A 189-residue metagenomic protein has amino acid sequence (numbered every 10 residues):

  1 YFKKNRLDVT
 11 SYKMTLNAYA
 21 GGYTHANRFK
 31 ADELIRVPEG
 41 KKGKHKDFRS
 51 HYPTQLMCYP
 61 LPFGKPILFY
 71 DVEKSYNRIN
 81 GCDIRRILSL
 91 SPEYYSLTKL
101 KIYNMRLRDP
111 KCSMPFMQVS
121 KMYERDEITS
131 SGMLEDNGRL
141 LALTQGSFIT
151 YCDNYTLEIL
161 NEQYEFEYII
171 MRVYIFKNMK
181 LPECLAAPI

Functional and structural regions predicted by a protein language model:
Y1-I189: Conserved acidic
